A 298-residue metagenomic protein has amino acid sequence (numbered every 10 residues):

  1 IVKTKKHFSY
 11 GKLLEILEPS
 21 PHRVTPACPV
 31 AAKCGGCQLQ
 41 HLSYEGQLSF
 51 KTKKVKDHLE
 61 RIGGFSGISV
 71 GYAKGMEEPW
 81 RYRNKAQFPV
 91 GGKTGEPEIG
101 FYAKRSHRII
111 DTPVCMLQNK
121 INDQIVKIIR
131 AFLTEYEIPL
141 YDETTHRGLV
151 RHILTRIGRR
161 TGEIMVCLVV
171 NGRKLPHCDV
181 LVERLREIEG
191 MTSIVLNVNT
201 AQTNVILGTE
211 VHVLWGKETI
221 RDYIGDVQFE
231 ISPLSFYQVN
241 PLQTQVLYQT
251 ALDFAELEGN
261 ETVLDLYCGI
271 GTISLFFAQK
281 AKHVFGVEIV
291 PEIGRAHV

Functional and structural regions predicted by a protein language model:
I1-H212, I224, D253-N260, H297-V298: SAM-dependent transferase fold signal centered on methyltransferase-like domains, encompassing both Class I
H177-I188, T192-H297: Rossmann-like S-adenosyl-L-methionine
